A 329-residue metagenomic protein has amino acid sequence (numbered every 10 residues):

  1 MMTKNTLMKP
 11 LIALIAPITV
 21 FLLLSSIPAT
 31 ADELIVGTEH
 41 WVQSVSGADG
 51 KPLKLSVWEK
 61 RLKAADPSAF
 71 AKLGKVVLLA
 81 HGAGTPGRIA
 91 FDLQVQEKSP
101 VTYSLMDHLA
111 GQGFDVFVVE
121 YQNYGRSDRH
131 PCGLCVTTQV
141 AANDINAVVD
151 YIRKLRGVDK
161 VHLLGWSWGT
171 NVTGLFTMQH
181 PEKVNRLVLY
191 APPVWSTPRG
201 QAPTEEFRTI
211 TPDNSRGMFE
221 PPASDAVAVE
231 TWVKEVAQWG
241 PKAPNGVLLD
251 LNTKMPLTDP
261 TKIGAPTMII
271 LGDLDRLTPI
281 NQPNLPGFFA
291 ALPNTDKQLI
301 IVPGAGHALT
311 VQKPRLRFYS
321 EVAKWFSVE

Functional and structural regions predicted by a protein language model:
D32-A71: N-terminal cap/lid segment of alpha/beta-hydrolase-fold proteins
A64-F117: Short, surface-exposed "cap/lid" segments of acyl-processing enzymes
P86-I89, V119-V136, H307-A308: Glycine-rich "HGGG/HGxG" loop immediately N-terminal to the catalytic nucleophile of the alpha/beta-hydrolase
N143-K160: Conserved acidic catalytic loop of the alpha/beta-hydrolase fold
D159-K160, L164, W168-R186, V194-W195: Conserved hydrolase catalytic core segment
T197-I280: Alpha/beta-hydrolase
D273-Q298: Conserved loop-alpha-helix segment in the C-terminal half of the alpha/beta-hydrolase fold that carries the catalytic
A305-R315: Catalytic histidine-centered segment of alpha/beta-hydrolase-like enzymes
